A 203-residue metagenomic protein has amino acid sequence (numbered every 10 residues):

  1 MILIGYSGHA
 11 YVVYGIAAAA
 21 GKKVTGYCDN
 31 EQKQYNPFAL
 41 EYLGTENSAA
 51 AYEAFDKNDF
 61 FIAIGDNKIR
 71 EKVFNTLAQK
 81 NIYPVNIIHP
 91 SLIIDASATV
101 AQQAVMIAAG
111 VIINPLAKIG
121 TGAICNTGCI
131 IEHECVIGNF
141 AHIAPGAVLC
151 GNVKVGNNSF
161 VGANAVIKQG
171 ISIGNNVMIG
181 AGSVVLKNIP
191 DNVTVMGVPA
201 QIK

Functional and structural regions predicted by a protein language model:
M1-L40, T45-E46, A50-E53, V105: Hydrophobic, well-ordered beta-alpha structural blocks that scaffold small-molecule cofactor pockets
Y6, D29-N30, G65, H89 (+1 more regions): Cofactor-binding loop segments of dinucleotide-utilizing enzymes, especially the Rossmann-like FAD- and NAD(P)+-binding
G8, K68-I69, V100, V184: Short alpha-helical
Y14-I16, K72-T76, I119, P190-D191: Short amphipathic alpha-helical segments
Q34-I94: Phosphate-bearing ligand-interacting subdomains that bind or position ATP/ADP/UDP/GDP/NAD(P) or nucleotide-linked
I87-K203: Structural signal for interior beta-strand "rungs" in well-ordered beta-sheet cores of soluble enzyme domains
